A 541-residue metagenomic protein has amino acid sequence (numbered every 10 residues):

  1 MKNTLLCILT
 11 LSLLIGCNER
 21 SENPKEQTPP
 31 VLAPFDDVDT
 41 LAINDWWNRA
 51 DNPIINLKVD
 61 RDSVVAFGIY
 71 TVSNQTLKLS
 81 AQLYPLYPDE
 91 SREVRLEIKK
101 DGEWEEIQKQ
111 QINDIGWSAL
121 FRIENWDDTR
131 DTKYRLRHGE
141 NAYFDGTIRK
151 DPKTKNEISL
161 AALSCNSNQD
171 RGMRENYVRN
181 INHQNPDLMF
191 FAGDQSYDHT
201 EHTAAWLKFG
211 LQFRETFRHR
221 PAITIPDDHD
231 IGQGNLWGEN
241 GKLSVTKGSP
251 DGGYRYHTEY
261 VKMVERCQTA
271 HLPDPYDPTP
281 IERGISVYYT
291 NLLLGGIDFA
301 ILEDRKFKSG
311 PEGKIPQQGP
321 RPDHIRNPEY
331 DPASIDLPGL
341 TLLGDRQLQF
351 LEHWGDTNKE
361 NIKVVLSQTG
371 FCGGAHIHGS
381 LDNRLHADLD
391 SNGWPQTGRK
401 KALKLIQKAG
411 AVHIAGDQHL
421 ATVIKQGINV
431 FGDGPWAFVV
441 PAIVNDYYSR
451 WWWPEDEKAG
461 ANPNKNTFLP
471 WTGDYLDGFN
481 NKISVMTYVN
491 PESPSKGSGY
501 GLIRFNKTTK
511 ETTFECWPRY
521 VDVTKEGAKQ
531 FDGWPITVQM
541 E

Functional and structural regions predicted by a protein language model:
M1-N3, P29-N74, L83, Y87-S91 (+1 more regions): Long, structured stretches of catalytic cores involved in phosphate-ester chemistry, encompassing
L13-G16: C-terminal motif of bacterial Sec signal peptides marking the signal peptidase cleavage site
N18-P24: Bacterial lipoprotein signal-peptidase II cleavage site
T71-L77, N113-W117: Ser/Thr- and Asn-enriched, surface-exposed coil loops between beta-strands
R92-E103, K133: Short beta-strand segments and strand-loop junctions that repeat across beta-rich extracellular domains
G102-G116, W534-Q539: Solvent-exposed serine/threonine-rich low-complexity stretches and specific carbohydrate-binding patches
E105-I107, S118, N141-D145: Short Trp-Ser/Thr-centered turn/loop motifs at beta-strand boundaries
I112-E124, D128: Aromatic sugar-binding surface patches on proteins that engage polysaccharides or sugar-phosphate polymers
